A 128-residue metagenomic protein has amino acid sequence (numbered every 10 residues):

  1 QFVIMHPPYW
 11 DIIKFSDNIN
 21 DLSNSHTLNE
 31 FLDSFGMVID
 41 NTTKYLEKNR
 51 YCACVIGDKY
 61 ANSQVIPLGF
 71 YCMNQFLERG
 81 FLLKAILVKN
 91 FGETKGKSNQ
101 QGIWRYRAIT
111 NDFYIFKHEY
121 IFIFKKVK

Functional and structural regions predicted by a protein language model:
Q1-K128: Class I S-adenosyl-L-methionine-dependent methyltransferase catalytic core
